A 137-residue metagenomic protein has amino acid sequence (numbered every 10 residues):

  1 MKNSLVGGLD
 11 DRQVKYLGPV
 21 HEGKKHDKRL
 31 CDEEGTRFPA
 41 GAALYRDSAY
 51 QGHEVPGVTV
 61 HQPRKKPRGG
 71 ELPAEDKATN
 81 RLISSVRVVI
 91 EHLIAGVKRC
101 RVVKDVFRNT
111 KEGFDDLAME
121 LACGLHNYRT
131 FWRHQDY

Functional and structural regions predicted by a protein language model:
M1-Y137: Short, well-ordered secondary-structure "scaffold" segments embedded in the functional core of diverse domains
